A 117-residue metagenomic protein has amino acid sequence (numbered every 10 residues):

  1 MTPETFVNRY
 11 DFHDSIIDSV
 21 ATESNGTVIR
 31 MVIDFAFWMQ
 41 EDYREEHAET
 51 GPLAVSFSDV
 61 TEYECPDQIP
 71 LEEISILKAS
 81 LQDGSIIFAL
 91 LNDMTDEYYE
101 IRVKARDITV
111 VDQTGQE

Functional and structural regions predicted by a protein language model:
M1-E117: Surface-exposed, interaction-prone regions used to assemble/regulate multi-protein complexes
